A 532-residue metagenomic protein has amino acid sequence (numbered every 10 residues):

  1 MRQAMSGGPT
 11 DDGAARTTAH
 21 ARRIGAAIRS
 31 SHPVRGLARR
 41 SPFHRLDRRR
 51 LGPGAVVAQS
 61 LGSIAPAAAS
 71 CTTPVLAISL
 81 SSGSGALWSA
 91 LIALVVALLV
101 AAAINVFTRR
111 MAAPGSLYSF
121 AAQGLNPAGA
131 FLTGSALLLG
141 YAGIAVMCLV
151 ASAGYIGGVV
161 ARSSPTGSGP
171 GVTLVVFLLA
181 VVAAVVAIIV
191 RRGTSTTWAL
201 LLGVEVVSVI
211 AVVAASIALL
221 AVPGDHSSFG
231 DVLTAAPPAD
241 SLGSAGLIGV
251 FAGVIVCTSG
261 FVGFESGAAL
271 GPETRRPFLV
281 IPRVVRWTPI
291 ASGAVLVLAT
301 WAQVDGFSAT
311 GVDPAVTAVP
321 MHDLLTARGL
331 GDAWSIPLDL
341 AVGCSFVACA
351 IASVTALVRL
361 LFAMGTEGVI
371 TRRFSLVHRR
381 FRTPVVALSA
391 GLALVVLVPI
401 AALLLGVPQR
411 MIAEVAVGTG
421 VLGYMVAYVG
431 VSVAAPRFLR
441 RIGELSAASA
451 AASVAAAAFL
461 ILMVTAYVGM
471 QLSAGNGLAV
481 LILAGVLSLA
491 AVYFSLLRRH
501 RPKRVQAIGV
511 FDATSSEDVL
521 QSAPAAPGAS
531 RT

Functional and structural regions predicted by a protein language model:
M1-G85, A97-L98, P223, G230 (+2 more regions): Membrane-interface "cap" regions at the ends of multi-pass membrane proteins
R35-G154, S266-G267, P272, G469 (+1 more regions): Transmembrane helix-boundary motif of multi-pass solute transporters/channels
P42-D47, A90, P165, G171-T173 (+1 more regions): Helix-loop-helix junctions that connect adjacent transmembrane segments in multi-pass membrane transporters
T73, A221, Y424-A427, L445-T532: A generic transmembrane alpha-helix motif of multi-pass inner-membrane proteins
L76-S81, G85-L87, A161-V172, S195-V204 (+3 more regions): Transmembrane helix-loop boundary segments of multi-pass membrane transporters
S119-A122, N126, A161-R162, W287-S353 (+1 more regions): TM-loop-TM module centered on a large, flexible mid-protein loop between adjacent transmembrane helices in multi-pass
A136-A151, S266-E273, D332-R372: Membrane-helix boundary/coupling elements in multi-pass transport proteins
L174-D225, V284-S292, G423-V426, R441-A457 (+1 more regions): Membrane-interface loop-to-helix entry segments
